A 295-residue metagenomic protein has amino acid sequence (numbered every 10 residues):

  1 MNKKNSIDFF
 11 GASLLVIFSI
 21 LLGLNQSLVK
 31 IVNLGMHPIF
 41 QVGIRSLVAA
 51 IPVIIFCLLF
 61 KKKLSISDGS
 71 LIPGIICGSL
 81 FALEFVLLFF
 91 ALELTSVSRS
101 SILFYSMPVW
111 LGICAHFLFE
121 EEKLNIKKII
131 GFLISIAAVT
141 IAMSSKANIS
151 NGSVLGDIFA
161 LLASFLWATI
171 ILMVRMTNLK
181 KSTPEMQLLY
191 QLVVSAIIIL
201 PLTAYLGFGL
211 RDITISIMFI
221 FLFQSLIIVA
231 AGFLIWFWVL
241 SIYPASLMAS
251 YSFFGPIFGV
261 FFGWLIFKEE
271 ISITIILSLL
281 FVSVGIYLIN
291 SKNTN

Functional and structural regions predicted by a protein language model:
M1-F40, S79, L83, L87 (+2 more regions): Glycine-/small-residue-enriched transmembrane alpha-helix faces in small-molecule transporters and effluxers
N2, I20, L24, G35 (+6 more regions): Membrane-interface helix-cap regions at the ends of transmembrane helices in multi-pass membrane proteins
I7-A12, L34-I39, G43, I66-L71 (+3 more regions): Juxtamembrane helix-entry segments on the extracytoplasmic side of multipass membrane proteins
L21, N25-Q26, I54-F104, T140-I141 (+1 more regions): Specific transmembrane alpha-helical segments of multi-pass solute transporters/efflux pumps, especially DMT/EamA
N33-L83, P108-C114, L166-M173, L188-L206 (+1 more regions): Transmembrane alpha-helices of multi-pass small-molecule transport proteins
F40-I51, L80, F89-K123, A163 (+1 more regions): Specific alpha-helical transmembrane segments that line the substrate/conduction pathway and gating interfaces
V42-I44, S100-S106, V174-A196, V229-L265: Helix-helix packing/entry segments at the starts of transmembrane helices
V53, I75, F81, S106 (+6 more regions): Hydrophobic transmembrane alpha-helices of multi-pass small-molecule transport proteins
